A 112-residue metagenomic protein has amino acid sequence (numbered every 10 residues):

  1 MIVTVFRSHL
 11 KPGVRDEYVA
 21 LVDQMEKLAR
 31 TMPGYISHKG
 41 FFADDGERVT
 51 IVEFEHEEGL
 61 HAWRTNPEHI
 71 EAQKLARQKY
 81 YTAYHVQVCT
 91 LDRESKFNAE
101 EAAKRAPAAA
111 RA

Functional and structural regions predicted by a protein language model:
M1-R48, E55-T65, Y81-A112: Short S/T/G/P-rich N-terminal loop/turn motif that feeds into the first structured element of a domain
